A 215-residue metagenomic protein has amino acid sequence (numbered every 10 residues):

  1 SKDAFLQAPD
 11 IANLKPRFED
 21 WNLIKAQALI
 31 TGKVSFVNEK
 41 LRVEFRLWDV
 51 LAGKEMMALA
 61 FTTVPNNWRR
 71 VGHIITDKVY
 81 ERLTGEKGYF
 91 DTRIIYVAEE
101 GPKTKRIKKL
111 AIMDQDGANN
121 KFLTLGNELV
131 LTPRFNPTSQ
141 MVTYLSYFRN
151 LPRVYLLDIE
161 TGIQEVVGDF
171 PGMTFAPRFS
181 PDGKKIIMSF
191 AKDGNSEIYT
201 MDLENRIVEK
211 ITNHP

Functional and structural regions predicted by a protein language model:
S1-R42: Short, solvent-exposed, polar/charged sequence segments at loop or secondary-structure edges
K2-D10, D114-L131, L157-F175, M201-P215: Multi-bladed beta-propeller domains
K25-I30, E39-E44, M57, F90-T92 (+1 more regions): Envelope-exposed proteins and targeting segments
V43, T92, K108-L110, P152-V154 (+3 more regions): Repetitive beta-architecture junctions, highlighting loop-to-beta-strand starts across blade-like repeats
L51-F122: C-terminal/domain-edge helix-coil "capping" segments
K87, E99-K109, L125-E128, L145-V154 (+3 more regions): A flexible loop/linker signature enriched in serine peptidases of the S9 family
G88-F90, P137-T138, P181-D182: Residue-level detector of Asp-centered blade-edge/turn motifs that repeat once per structural unit in beta-propeller
I94, V142-T143, G183-I187: Hydrophobic beta-strand positions that form the internal "hydrophobic ladder" of WD40/Gbeta-like beta-propeller blades
